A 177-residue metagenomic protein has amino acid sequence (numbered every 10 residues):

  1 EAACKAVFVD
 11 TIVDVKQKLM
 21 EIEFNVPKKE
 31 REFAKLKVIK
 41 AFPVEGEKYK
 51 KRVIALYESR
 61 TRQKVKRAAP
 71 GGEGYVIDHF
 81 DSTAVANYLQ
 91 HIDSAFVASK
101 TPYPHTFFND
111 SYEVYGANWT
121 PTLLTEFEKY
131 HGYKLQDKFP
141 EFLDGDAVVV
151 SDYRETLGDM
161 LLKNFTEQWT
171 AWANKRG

Functional and structural regions predicted by a protein language model:
E1-S151, G158-F165: Mature extracytoplasmic enzyme cores
W169: Aromatic/hydrophobic pocket-lining residues that form π-stacking "cages" and hydrophobic walls in ligand
